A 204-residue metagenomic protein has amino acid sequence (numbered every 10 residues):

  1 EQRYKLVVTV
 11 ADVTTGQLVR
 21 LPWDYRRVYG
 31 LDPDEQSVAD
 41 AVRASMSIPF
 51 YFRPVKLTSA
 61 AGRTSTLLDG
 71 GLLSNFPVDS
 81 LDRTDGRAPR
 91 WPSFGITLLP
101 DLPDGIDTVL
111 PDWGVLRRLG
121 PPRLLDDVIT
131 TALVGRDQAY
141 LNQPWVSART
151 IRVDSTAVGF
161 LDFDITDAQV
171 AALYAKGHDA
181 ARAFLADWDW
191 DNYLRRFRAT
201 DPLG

Functional and structural regions predicted by a protein language model:
E1-G204: Patatin-like phospholipase
